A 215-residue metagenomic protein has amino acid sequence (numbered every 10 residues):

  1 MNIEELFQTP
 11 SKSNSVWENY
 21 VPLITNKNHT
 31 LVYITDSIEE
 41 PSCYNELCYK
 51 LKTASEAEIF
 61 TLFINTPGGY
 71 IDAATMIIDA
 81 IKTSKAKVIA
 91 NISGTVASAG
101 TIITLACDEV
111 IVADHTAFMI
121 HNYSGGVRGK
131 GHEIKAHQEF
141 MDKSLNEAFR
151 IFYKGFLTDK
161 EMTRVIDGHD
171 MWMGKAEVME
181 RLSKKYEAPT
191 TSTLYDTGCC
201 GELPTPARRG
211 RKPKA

Functional and structural regions predicted by a protein language model:
M1-I102, A106-A215: N-terminal organellar transit peptides
